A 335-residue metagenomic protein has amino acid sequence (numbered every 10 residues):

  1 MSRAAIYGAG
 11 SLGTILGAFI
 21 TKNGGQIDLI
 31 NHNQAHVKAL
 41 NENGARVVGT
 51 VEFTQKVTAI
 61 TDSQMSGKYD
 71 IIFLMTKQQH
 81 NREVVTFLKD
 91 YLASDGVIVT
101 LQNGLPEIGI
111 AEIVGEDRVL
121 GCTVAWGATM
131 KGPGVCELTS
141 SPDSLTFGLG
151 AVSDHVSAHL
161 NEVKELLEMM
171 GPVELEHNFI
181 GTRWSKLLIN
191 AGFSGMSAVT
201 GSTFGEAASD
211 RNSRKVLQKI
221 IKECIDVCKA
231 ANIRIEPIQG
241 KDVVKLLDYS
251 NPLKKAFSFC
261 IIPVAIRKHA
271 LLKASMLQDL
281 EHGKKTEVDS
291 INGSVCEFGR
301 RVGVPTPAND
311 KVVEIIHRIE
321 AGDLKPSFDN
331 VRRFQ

Functional and structural regions predicted by a protein language model:
M1-E52: NAD(P)+-binding Rossmann beta1-loop-alpha1 motif at the extreme N-terminus of oxidoreductases
S2, D70, L145: Nucleotide donor/acceptor-binding cores
S2, Q218-Q335: NAD(P)-dependent Rossmann-like dehydrogenase/reductase catalytic/cofactor-binding core
I6, I30, L74, T100-L101 (+2 more regions): Active-site-adjacent beta-strand anchor residues
A35-A39, E107-G109, S157-H159: Short, charged/polar "capping" segments at the starts of alpha-helices and the immediately preceding loops
E52-E137: Rossmann-like NAD(P)(H) cofactor-binding subdomain of soluble oxidoreductases
D90-Y91, I113-R118, V135-K241: Internal alpha-helical scaffold of NAD(P)-dependent oxidoreductase catalytic cores
